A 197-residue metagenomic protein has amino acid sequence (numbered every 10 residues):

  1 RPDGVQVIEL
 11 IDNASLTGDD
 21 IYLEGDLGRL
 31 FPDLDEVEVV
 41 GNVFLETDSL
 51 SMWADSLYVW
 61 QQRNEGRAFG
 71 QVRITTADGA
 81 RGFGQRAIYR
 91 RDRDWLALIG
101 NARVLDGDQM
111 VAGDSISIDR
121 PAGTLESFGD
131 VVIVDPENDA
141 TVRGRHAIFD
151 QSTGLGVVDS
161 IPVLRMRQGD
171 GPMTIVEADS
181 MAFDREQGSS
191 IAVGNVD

Functional and structural regions predicted by a protein language model:
R1-D197: N-terminal amphipathic/hydrophobic interface segments
